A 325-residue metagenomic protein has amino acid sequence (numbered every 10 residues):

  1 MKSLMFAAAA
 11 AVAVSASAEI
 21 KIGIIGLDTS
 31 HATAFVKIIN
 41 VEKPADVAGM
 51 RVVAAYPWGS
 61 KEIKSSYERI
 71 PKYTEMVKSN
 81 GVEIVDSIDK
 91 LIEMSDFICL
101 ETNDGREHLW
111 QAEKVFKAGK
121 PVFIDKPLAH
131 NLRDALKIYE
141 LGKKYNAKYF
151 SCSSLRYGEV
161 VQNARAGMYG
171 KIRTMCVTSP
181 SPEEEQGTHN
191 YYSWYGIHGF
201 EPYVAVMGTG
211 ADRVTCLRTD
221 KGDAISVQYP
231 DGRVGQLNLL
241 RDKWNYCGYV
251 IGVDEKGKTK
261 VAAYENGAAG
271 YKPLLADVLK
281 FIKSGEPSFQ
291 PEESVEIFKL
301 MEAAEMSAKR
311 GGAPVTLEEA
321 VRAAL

Functional and structural regions predicted by a protein language model:
M1-L4: Positively charged n-region of N-terminal signal peptides that target proteins for export
A7-S17: Hydrophobic h-region of N-terminal signal peptides that target proteins for export in Gram-negative bacteria
A18-A118, K144, Y229, A308 (+1 more regions): N-terminal glycine-/serine-/threonine-rich beta1-alpha1-beta2 phosphate-ribose binding loop of Rossmann-like
I98-T102, F281-L325: C-terminal helix-rich "cap/oligomerization" subdomain common to oxidoreductases
G119-P121, K126-P127: Short helix/strand-capping hinge loops at secondary-structure junctions that flank key functional elements
L128-Q186: A contiguous active-site-proximal alpha/beta segment in oxidoreductase catalytic domains
M175-N245, E292-V295: Rossmann-like dinucleotide-binding domain that binds NAD(P)(H)
G222-L274: C-terminal substrate-binding/catalytic lobe of Rossmann-fold NAD(P)-dependent oxidoreductases
